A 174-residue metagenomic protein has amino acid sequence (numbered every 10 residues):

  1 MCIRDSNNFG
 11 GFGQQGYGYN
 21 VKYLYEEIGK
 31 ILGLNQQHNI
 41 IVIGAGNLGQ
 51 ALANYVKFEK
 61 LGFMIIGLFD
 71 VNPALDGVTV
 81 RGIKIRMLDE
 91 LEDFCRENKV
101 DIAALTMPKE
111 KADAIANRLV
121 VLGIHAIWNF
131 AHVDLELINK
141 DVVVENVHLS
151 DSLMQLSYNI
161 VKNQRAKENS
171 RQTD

Functional and structural regions predicted by a protein language model:
M1-D5: Conserved small/polar residues in nucleotide/adenosyl-binding loops
S6-F9, I31, N35, N159 (+1 more regions): Change "in soluble alpha/beta enzymes" to "in soluble alpha/beta proteins
G11-Q37: A short, basic/flexible loop-to-alpha-helix module at the beginning of a structural domain
K22, E26, K30, Q50 (+4 more regions): Solvent-exposed alpha-helical segments within well-ordered globular domains of core cellular machineries
G33-N72: Glycine-rich adenosine-cofactor-binding loop
L75-V78: A glycine-biased structural micro-motif
R81-N169: Phosphate-bearing ligand-interacting subdomains that bind or position ATP/ADP/UDP/GDP/NAD(P) or nucleotide-linked
Q172: Charged catalytic and DNA/RNA-contacting regions of genome-maintenance and nucleic-acid-processing enzymes
